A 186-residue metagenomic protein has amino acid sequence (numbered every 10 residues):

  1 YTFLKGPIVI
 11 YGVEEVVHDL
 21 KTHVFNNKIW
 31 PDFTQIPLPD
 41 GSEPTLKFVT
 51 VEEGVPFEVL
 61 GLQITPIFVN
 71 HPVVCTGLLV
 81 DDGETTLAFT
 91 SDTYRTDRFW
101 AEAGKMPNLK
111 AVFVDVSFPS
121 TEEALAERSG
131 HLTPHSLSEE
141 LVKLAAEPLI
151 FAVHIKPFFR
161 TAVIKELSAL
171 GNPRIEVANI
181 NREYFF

Functional and structural regions predicted by a protein language model:
Y1-D40: Active-site HxH/HxHxD metal-binding segment of metal-dependent hydrolases
K5-V9, T85-L87, P148-L149: Short active-site oxyanion
G6, P37-K47, L60, A146 (+1 more regions): A short helix-to-beta-strand connector/capping loop
V9-V13, F89, V153: Active-site-adjacent beta-strand anchor residues
G12, F48-T50, P66, A152 (+1 more regions): Structural signal for conserved beta-strand scaffold positions within catalytic alpha/beta enzyme cores
E15, V69, I155: Hydrophobic pocket-lining residues within nucleotide cofactor-binding pockets
G41-E102, Y184-F186: Core dinuclear metal-dependent hydrolase active-site scaffold
Y94-F185: Cap/insert and terminal regions of metallo-dependent hydrolase folds
